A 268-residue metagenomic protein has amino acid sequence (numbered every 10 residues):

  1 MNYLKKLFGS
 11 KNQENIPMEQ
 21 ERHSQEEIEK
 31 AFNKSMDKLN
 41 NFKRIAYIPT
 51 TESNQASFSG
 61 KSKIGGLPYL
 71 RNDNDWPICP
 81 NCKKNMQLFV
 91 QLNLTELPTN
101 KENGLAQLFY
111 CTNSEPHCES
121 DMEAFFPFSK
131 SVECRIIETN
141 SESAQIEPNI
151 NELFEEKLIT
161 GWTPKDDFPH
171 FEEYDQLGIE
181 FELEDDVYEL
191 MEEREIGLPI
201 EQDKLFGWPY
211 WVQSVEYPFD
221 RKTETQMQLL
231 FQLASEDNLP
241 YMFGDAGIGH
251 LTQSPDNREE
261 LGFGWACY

Functional and structural regions predicted by a protein language model:
Y3-Y268: Preference for intrinsically disordered or flexible, low-complexity segments and adjacent hinge/connector residues
